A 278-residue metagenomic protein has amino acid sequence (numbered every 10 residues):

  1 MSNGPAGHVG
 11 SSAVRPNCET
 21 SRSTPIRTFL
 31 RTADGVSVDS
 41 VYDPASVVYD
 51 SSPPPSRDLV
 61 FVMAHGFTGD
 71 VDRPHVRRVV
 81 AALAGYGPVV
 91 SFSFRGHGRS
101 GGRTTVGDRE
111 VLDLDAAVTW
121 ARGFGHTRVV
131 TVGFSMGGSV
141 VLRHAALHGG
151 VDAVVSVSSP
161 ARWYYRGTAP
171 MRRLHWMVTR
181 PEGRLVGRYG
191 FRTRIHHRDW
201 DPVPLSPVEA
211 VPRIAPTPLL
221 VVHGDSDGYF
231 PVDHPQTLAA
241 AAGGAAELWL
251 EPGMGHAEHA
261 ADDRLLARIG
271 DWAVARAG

Functional and structural regions predicted by a protein language model:
N3-P54: N-terminal cap/lid segment of alpha/beta-hydrolase-fold proteins
F67-V80: The serine-hydrolase catalytic nucleophile loop
V80-G101: Conserved alpha/beta-hydrolase
T105-F124: Alpha/beta-hydrolase active-site loop
G149-W200: Hydrolase active-site cap/lid region
I214-A215, V221-H223: Short beta-strand/loop motif that positions the catalytic acidic residue of the alpha/beta-hydrolase fold
G228-H234: Conserved alpha/beta-hydrolase "acid-adjacent" motif
M254-L266: Catalytic histidine-centered segment of alpha/beta-hydrolase-like enzymes
